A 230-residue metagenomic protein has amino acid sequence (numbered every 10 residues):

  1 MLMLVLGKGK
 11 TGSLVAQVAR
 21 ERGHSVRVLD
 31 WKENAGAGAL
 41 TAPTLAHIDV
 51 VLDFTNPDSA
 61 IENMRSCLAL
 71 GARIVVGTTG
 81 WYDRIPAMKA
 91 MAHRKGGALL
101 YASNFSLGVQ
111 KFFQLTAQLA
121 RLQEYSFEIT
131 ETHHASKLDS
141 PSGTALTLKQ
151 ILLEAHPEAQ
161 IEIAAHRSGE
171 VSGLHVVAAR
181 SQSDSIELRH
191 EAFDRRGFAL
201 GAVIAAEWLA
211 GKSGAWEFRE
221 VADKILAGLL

Functional and structural regions predicted by a protein language model:
L2-L6, K10-L45, D58, Q123-L230: C-terminal substrate-binding/catalytic lobe of Rossmann-fold NAD(P)-dependent oxidoreductases
L6, F54-T55, G77-T78, A102 (+1 more regions): Structural motif
T41-V50, P57-T78, P86-M88, H93: Rossmann-fold NAD(P) dinucleotide-binding segment
R65, T78-A102, L107-L119: Rossmann-fold NAD(P)-binding glycine/threonine-rich loop
R73-V75, A98, E128: Proline-centered loop/turn at the N-terminus of a beta-strand
